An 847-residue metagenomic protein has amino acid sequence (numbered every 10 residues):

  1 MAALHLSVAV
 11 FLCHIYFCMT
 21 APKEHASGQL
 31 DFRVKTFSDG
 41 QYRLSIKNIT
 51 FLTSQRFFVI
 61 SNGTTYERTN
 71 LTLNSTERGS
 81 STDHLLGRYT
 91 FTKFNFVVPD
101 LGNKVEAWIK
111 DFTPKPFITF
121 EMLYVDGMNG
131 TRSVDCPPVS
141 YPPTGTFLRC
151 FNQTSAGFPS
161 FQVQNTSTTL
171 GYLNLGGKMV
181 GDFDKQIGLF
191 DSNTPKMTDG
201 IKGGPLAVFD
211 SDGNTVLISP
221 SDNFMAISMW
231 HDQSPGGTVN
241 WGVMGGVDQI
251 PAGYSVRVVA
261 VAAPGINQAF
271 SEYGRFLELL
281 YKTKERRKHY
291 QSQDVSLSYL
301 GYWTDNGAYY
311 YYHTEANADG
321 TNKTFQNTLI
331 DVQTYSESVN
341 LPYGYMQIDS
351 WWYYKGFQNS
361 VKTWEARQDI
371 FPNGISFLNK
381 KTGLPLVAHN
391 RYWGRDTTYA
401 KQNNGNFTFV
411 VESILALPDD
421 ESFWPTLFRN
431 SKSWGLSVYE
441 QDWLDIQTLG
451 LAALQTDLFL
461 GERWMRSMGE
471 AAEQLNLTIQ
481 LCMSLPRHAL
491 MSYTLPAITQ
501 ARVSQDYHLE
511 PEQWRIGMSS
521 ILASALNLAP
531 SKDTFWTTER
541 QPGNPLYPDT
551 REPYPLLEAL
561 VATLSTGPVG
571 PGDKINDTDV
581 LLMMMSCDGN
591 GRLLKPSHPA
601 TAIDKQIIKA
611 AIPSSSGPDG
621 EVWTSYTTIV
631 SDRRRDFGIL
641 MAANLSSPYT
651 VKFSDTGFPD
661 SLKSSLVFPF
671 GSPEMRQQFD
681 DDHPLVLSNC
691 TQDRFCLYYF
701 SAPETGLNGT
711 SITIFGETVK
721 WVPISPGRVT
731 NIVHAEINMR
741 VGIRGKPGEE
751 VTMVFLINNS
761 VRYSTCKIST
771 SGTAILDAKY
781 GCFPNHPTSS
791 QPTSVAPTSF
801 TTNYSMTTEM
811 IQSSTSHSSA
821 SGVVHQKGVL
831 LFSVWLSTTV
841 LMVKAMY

Functional and structural regions predicted by a protein language model:
M1-F11, G822-V834, V843-Y847: Classical eukaryotic N-terminal signal peptides for Sec-dependent ER targeting/secretion, especially the positively
L12-A26, V840-Y847: N-terminal signal peptide
A21-Y345, S360-D369, V438: Carbohydrate-recognition beta-sandwich/jelly-roll modules in extracellular/periplasmic carbohydrate-active proteins
I118, E558, A562-G570, A610-K663 (+2 more regions): Carbohydrate-binding surface patches
S298-L458: Aromatic-lined carbohydrate-binding/catalytic grooves of carbohydrate-active enzymes
G374-T382, L460-L477: Alpha-helix-loop-beta-strand connector modules within alpha/beta enzyme cores
D396-W434, R466-D579, T601-G617, D632: Glycan-recognition surfaces
T788-F832: C-terminal GPI-anchoring signal of eukaryotic secretory precursors
